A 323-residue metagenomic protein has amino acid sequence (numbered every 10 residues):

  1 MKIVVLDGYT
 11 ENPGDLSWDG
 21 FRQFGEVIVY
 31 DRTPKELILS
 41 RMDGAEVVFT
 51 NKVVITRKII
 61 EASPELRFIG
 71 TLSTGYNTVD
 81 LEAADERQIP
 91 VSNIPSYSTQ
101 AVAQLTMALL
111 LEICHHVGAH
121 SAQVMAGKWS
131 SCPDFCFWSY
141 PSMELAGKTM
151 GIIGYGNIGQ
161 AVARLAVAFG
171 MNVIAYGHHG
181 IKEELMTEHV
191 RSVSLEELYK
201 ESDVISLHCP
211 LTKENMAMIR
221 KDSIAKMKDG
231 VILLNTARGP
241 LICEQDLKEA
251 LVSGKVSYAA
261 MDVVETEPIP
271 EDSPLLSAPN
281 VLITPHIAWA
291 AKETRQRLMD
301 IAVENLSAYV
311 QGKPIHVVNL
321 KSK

Functional and structural regions predicted by a protein language model:
M1-A45, I174: N-terminal glycine-/charge-rich "phosphate-binding" loop or analogous flexible N-terminal tail
D31, L72-S73, I89-Q100, G177 (+1 more regions): Short beta->alpha connector loops at strand-helix junctions that form conserved, small/polar/Pro-enriched
I55-E61, H179-P274: Rossmann-like adenosine-cofactor binding region
R87, P95-T149, V318: Phosphate-binding beta-alpha-beta segment of Rossmann-like dinucleotide-binding domains, i.e., the NAD(P)
R87, V91, N172, K221 (+1 more regions): Rossmann-like dinucleotide-binding domain for NAD(H)/NADP(H)
A103-A122, R164-M171, I301-Y309, K313: Oxidoreductase and adenylate-handling cofactor-binding alpha/beta cores
Y155-G156: Glycine-rich Rossmann-fold phosphate-binding loop(s) that bind the pyrophosphate of adenine dinucleotide cofactors
G159-Q160: N-terminal Rossmann-fold NAD(P) dinucleotide-binding loop
